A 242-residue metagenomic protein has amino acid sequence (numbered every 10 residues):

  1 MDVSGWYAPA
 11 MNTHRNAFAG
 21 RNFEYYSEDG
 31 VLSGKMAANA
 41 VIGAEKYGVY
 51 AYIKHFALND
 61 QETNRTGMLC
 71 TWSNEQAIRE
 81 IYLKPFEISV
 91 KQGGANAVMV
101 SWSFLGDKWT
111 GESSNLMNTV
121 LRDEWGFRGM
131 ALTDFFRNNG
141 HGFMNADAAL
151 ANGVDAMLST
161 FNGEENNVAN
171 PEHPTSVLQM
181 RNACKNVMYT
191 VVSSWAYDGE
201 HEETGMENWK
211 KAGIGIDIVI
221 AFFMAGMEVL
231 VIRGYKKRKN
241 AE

Functional and structural regions predicted by a protein language model:
M1-E242: Glycoside hydrolase catalytic-domain context in secreted enzymes
